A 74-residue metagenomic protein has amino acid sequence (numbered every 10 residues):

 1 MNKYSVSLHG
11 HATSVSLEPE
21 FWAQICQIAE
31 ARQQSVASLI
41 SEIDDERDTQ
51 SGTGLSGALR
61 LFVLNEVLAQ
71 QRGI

Functional and structural regions predicted by a protein language model:
M1-S16: Short Lys/Arg-rich basic patches
V6-H9, Q27, A58: Alpha-helical membrane-protein topology signature
T13-W22, V36: Short amphipathic alpha-helix starts
E20-R32, E42-T49: Surface-exposed, Lys/Arg-rich phosphate-binding patches that contact polyanionic backbones
S35-S38, G54: Alpha-helix N-cap and coil->helix boundary residues
S51-I74: C-terminal structural segments of small proteins and small subunits
